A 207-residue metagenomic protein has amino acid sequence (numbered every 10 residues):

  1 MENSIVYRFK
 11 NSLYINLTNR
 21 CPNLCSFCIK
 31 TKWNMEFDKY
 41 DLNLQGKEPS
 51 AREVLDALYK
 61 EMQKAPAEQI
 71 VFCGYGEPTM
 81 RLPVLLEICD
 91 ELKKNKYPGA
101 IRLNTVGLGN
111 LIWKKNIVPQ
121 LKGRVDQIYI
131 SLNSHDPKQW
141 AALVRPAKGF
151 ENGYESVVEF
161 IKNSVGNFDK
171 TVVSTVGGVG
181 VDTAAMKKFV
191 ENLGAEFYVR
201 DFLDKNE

Functional and structural regions predicted by a protein language model:
M1-N3, E207: Radical SAM enzyme core and accessory elements
N3-S50: Canonical Radical SAM [4Fe-4S] cluster-binding loop centered on the CxxxCxxC motif and its immediate flanking residues
K10, N23, Y40-Q45, V54-A57 (+3 more regions): N-proximal accessory regions
R20-T31, E61, V125-D136: Short, compositionally biased "basic patch" segments
W33-D38, P66-Q69, D136-W140: Short, basic/glycine-rich phosphate-binding loops at helix/coil junctions that contact nucleotide phosphates
L42-K47, E77, K148-G149: Pocket-edge positions in alpha/beta enzyme catalytic cores
P49-Y75: Short Fe-S-cluster ligation motifs
T79-E207: Conserved AdoMet/S-adenosylmethionine-binding subsite of the radical SAM
